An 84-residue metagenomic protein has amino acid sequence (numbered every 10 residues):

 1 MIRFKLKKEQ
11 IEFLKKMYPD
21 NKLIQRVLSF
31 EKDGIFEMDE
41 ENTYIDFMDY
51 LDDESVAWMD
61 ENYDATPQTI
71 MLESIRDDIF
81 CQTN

Functional and structural regions predicted by a protein language model:
I2-M38: N-terminal acidic leader/helix
F13-M17, F47, E73: A structural signal for short hydrophobic/aromatic patches embedded in well-ordered alpha helices
M17, Y50, E54, D78: Residues that form generic nucleotide/phosphate-binding pockets
F30-L72: Acidic, low-complexity, intrinsically disordered interaction modules
D78-N84: Short acidic DE-rich linear segments
